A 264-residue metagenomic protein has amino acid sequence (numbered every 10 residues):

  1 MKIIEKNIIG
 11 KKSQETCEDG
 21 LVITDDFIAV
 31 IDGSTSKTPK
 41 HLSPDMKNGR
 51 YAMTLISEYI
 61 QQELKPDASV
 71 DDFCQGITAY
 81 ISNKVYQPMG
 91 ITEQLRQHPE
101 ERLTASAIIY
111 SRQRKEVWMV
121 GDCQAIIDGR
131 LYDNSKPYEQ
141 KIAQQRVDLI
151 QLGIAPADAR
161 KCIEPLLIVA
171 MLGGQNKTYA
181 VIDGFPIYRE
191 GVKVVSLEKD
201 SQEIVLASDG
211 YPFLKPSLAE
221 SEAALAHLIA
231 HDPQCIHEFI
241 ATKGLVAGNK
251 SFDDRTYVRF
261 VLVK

Functional and structural regions predicted by a protein language model:
M1-K264: PP2C/PPM-type serine/threonine phosphatase catalytic domain
